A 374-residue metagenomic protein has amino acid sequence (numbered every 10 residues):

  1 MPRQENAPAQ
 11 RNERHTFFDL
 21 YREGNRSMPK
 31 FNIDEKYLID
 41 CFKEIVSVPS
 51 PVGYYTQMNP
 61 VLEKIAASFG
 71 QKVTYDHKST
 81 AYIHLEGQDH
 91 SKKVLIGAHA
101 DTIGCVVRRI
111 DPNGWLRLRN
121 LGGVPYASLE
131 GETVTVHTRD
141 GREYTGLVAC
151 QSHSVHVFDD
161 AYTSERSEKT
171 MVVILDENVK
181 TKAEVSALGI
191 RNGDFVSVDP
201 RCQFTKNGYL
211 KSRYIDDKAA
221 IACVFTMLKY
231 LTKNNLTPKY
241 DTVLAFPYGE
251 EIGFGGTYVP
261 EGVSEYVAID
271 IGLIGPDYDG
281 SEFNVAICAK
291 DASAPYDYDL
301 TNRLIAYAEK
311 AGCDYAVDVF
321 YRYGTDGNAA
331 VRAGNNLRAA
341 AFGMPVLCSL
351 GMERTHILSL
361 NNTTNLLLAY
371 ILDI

Functional and structural regions predicted by a protein language model:
P2-R3, A7-I374: N-terminal hydrophobic/helix-forming segments and targeting peptides
